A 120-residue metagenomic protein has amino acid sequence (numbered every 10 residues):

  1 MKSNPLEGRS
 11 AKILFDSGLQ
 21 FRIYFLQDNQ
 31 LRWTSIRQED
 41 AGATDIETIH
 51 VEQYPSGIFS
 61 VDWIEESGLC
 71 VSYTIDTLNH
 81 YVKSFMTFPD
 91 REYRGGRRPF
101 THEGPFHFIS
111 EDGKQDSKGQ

Functional and structural regions predicted by a protein language model:
M1-F21, S110-D112: Tryptophan-anchored aromatic micro-motifs
P5-K12, D28-R32, P55-V61: Short, hydrophobic/aromatic-rich segments at coil-to-beta transitions
L14-D16, S35-R37, W63, M86-T87: Beta-turn initiation residues at beta-strand->coil junctions
S17, F25-N29, P55, N79: Residue-level recognition of beta-strand termini and adjacent short loop/turns
R22-E52, G95-G96: N-terminal glycine/threonine-rich, aromatic-flanked beta-hairpin/loop signature
L31-T34, Y54-I58, V82-S84, S110-E111: Short, surface-exposed linear segments at secondary-structure transitions and domain or protein termini
E39-I75: Contiguous, well-ordered beta-strand patches that form the walls/edges of small beta-barrel/beta-sandwich domains
D62-Q120: Beta-sheet ligand-binding and adhesion/scaffold domains
